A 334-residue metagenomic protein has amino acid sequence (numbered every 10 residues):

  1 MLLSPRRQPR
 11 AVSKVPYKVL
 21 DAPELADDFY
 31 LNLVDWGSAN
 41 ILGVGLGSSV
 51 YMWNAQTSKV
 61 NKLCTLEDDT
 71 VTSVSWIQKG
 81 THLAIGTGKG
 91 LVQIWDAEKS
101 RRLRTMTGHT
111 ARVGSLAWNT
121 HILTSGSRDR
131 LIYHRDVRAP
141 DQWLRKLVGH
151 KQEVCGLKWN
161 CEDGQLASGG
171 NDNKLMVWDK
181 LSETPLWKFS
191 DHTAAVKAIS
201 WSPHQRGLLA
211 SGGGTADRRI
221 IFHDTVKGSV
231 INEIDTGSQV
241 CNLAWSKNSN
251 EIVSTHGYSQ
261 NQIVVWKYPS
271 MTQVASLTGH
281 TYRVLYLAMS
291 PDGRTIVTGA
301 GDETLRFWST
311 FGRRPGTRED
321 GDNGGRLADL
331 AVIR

Functional and structural regions predicted by a protein language model:
M1-S4, Q8, G237-Q239, N250 (+2 more regions): Terminal intrinsically disordered, low-complexity extensions flanking WD-repeat/beta-propeller proteins
Q8-D27, T57: A short helix->beta-strand "capping" segment at the edge of beta-propeller domains
K18-P23, K59-C64, R101-M106, D141-L147 (+3 more regions): A short beta-strand motif characteristic of beta-propeller blades
P23-D28, T65-V71, T107-V113, L147-V154 (+6 more regions): WD40/WD-repeat beta-propeller blade N-cap
Y30, T70, K79, R102 (+15 more regions): WD40/WD-repeat beta-propeller blade-loop signature
L33-A39, V74-G80, G86, S115-I122 (+8 more regions): Loop/turn segments within WD40 beta-propeller blades
G45-G47, G86-K89, G126-D129, E162 (+4 more regions): Conserved strand-to-loop turn within each blade of WD40 beta-propeller repeats
V50-N54, V92-D96, L116, I132-D136 (+6 more regions): WD40-repeat beta-propellers
